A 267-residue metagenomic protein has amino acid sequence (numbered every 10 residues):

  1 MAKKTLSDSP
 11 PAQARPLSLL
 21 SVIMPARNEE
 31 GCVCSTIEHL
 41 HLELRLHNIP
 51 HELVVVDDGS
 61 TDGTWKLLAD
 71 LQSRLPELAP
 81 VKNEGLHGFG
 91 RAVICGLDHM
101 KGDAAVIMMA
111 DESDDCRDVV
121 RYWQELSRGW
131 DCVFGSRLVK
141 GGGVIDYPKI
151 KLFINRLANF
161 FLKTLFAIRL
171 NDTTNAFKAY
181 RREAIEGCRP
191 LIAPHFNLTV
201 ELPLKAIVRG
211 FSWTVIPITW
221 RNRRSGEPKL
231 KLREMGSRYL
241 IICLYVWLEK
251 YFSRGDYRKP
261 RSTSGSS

Functional and structural regions predicted by a protein language model:
M1-L20, L165-I168, L191-S267: Hydrophobic helical membrane-anchoring modules
M1-L42, I49: N-proximal low-complexity "stem/linker" segments adjacent to membrane-targeting elements
L17-L20, H41-V54, G63, P76-A79: Short loop->beta transition adjacent to catalytic acidic/histidine clusters or analogous donor-positioning motifs
A26, V56-D58, N83: Conserved sequence signature across two-component system core domains
E29-C32, S60, D115: Donor nucleotide-sugar binding loop of glycosyltransferases
H51-V54, W65-H99: Conserved donor nucleotide-binding strand/loop of the catalytic core
D57-K66, E112: A conserved acidic beta->alpha catalytic loop
V81-H99, A104-I107, S113-F196, R223-I242: Acceptor/aglycone-binding surface of glycosyltransferases and processive sugar-polymer synthases
